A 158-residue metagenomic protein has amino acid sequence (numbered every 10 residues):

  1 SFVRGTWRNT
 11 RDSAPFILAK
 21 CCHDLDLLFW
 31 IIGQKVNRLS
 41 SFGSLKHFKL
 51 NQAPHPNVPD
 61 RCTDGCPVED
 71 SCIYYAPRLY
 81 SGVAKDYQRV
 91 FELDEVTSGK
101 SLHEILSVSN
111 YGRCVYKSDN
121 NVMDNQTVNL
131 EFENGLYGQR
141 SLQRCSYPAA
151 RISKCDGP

Functional and structural regions predicted by a protein language model:
S1-R113: Predominantly a Rossmann-like dinucleotide-binding segment in NAD(P)-dependent oxidoreductases
V115-P158: Glycine-enriched catalytic-core subsegment of oxygenase/oxidase enzymes
